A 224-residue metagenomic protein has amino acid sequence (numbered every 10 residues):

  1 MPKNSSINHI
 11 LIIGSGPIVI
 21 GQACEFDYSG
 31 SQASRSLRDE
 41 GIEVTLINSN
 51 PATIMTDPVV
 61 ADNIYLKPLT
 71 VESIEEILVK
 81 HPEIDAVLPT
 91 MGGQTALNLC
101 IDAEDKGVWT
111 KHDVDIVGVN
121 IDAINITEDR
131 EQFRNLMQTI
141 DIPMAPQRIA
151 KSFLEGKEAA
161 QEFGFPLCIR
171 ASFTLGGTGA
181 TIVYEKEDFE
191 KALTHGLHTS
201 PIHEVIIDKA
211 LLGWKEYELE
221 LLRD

Functional and structural regions predicted by a protein language model:
M1-D224: N-terminal beta-alpha lobe that positions the nucleotide/phosphoryl donor in ATP/NTP-coupled carboxylate activation
